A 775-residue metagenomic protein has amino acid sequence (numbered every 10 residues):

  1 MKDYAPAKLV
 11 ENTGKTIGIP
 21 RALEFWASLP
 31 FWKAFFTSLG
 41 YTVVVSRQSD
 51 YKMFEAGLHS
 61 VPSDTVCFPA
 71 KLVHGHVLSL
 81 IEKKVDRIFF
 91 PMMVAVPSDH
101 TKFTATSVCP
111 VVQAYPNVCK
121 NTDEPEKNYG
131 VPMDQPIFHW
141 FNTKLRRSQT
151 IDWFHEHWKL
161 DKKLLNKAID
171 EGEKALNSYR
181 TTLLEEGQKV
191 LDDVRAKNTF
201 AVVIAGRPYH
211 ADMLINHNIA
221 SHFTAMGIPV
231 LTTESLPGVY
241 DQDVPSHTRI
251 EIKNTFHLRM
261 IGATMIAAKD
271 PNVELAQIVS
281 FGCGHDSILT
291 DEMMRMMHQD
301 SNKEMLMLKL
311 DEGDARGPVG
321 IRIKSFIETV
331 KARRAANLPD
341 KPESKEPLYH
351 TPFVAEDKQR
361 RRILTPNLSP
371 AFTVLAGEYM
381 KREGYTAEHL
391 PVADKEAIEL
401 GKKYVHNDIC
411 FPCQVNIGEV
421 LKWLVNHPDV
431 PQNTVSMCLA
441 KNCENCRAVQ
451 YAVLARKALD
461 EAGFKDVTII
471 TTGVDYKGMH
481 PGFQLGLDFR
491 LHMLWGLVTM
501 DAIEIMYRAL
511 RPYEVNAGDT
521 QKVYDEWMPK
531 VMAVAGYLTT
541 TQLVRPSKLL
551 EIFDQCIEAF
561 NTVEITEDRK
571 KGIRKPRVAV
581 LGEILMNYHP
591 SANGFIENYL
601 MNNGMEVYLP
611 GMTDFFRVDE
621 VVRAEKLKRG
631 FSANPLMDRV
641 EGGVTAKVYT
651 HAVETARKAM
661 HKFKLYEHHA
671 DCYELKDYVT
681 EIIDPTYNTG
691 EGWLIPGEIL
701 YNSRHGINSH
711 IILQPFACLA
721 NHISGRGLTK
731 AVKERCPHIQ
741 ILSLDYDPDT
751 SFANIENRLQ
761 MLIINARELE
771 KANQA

Functional and structural regions predicted by a protein language model:
M1-A775: An N-terminal assembly and electron-transfer interface module characteristic of large anaerobic redox and radical
